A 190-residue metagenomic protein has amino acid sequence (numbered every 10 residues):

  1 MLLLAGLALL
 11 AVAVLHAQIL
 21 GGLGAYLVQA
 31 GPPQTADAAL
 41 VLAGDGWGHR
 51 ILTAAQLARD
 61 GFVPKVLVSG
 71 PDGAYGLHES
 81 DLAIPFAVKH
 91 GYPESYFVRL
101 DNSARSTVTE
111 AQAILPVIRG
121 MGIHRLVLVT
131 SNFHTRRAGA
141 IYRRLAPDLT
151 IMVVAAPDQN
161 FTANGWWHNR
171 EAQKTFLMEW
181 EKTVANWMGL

Functional and structural regions predicted by a protein language model:
M1-L9: N-terminal Sec-pathway targeting helices
A11-H168: A structural signal for short, hydrophobic/glycine-enriched beta-strand patches
H168-L190: A transmembrane-helix-recognition feature enriched in membrane-embedded lipid enzymes and envelope glyco-/phospholipid
